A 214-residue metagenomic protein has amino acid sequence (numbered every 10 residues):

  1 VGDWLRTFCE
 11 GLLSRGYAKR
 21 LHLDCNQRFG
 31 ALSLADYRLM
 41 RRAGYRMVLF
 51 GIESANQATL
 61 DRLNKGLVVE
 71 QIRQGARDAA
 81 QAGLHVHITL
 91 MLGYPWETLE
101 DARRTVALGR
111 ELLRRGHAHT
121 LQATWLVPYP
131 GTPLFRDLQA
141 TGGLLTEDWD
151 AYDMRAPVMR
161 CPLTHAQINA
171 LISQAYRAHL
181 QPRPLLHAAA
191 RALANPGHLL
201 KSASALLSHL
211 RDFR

Functional and structural regions predicted by a protein language model:
V1, G16-L23, A107-T124: Short, charged helix-to-loop "capping" segments that act as catalytic/coupling loops
V1-H87, L92-E97: Conserved SAM/AdoMet-binding glycine-rich loop
R15-Y17, A43, G75-V86, L112-G116 (+3 more regions): A structural motif corresponding to the C-terminal end of an alpha-helix and its immediate exit/capping segment
A35-R38, P95-R114: Catalytic cores of alpha/beta
M40, F50, I88, G109 (+3 more regions): Hydrophobic, well-ordered secondary-structure elements that form the walls of internal hydrophobic environments
A58, R62, L92-E100, G116-D150 (+1 more regions): Flexible glycine/acidic-rich beta-alpha junction loops that bind and position SAM and/or redox cofactors in anaerobic
G66-L67, T105-A107, L138-G142: Short, hinge-like loop/turn segments at secondary-structure boundaries
P133-F135, G143-R214: Radical SAM enzyme core and accessory elements
